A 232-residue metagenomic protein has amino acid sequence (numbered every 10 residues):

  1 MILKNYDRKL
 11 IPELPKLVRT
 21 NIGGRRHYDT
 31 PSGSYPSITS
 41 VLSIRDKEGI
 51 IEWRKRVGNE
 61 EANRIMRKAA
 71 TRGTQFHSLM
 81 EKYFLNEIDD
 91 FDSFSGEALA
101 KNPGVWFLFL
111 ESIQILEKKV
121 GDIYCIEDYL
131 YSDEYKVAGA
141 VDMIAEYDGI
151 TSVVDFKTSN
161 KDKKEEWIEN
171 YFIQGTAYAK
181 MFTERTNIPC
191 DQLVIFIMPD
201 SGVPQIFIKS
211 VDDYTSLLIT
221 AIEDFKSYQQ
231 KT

Functional and structural regions predicted by a protein language model:
M1-A138: Metal-dependent nuclease catalytic cores that hydrolyze phosphodiester bonds in DNA/RNA, characterized by
Y124-Y228: Mg2+/Mn2+-dependent nuclease catalytic core
